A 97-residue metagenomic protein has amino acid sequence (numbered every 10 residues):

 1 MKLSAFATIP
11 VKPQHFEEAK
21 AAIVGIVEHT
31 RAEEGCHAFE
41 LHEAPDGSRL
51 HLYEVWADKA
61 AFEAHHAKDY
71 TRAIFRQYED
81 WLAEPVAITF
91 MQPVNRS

Functional and structural regions predicted by a protein language model:
M1-K2, L41-S48, R76-S97: Glycine-rich beta-strand-turn "strand-cap" elements at beta-sheet edges
L3-E33, H37: N-terminal first-folded block
S4-P10, E40-H66: Short, well-ordered beta-strand segments in beta-rich or mixed alpha/beta enzyme and ligand-binding folds
Q14, G47, A60, D69-A73 (+1 more regions): Short alpha-helical
G25-H37, V55-T89: An amphipathic, aromatic/His-enriched active-site/gating alpha helix that lines ligand/cofactor pockets
